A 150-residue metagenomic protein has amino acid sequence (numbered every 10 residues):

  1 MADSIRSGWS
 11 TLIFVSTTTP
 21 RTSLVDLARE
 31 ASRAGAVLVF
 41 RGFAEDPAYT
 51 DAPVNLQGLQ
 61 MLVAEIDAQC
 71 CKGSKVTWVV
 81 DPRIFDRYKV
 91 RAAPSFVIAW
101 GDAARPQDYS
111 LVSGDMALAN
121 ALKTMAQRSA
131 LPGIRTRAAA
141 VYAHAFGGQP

Functional and structural regions predicted by a protein language model:
M1-L12, S16-C70, A103-P150: Non-globular targeting/processing and membrane-anchoring segments
W9, A34, V76, A92-S95: Envelope-exposed proteins and targeting segments
D46, Y88, F96-I98, N120: Residues in flexible loops and secondary-structure boundaries
C70-I84: Short, internal strand/loop/helix patches that form the active-site neighborhood or redox-interaction surface
K72-K75, K89, K123: Context-gated lysine
F85-A93, Q107-S113: Thiol/disulfide oxidoreductase modules built on the thioredoxin-like
P94-P106: A short, hydrophobic beta-strand/beta-hairpin element that forms part of a small beta-sheet core
